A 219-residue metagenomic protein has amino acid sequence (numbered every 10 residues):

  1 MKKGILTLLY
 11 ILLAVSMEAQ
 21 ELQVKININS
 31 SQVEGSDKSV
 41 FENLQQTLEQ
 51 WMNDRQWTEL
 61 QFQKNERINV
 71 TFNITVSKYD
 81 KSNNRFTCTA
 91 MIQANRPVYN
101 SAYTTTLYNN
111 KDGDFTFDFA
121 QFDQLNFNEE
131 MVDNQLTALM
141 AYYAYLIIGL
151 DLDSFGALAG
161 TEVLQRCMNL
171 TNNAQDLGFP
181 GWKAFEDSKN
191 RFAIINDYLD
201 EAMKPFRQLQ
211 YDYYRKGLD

Functional and structural regions predicted by a protein language model:
M1-L22: Bacterial Sec-dependent N-terminal signal peptides
Q20-T87, V98-N100: Start-of-domain marker
M52-E59, V76-D80, A144-F155, A159 (+2 more regions): Sec/Tat-exported extracytoplasmic proteins
N73-R85, A120-F122, T171-G181: Short, charged low-complexity intrinsically disordered segments located at boundaries of structured domains
N84-A120: Signal peptide-directed extracytoplasmic domains
T106-A174: Internal, conserved structured core segments that host functional sites
L158-D219: Flexible, glycine-rich surface segments
